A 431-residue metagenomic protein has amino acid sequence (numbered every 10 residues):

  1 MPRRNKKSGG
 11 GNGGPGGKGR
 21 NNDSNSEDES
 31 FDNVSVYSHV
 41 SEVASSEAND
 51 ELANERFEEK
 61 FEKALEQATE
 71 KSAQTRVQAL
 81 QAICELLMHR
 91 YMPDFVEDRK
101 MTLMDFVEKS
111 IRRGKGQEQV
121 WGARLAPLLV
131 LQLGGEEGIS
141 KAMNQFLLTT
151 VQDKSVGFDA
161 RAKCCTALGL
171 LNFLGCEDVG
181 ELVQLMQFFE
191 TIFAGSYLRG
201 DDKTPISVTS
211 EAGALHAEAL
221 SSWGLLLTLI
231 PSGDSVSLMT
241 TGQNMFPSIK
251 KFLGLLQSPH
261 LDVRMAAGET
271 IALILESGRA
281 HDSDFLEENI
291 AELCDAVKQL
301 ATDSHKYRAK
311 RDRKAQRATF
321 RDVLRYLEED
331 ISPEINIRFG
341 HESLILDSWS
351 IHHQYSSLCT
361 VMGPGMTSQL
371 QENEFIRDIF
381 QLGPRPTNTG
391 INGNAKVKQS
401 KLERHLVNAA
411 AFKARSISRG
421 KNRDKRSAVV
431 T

Functional and structural regions predicted by a protein language model:
M1-G19, T302-T431: Long C-terminal extensions of eukaryotic subunits of large macromolecular complexes
M1-R90, A395-T431: N-terminal "cap/leader" segments of large eukaryotic alpha-helical scaffolds
N54-E62, V96-V107, E136-L148, R161 (+4 more regions): Core helices of alpha-solenoid repeat scaffolds
E66-T75, F106-V120, T149-A160, G195-L198 (+5 more regions): Short coil/turn segments at helix-helix junctions and helix-capping linkers within large alpha-helical proteins
A68, A82-R90, G122-L133, L147-V151 (+8 more regions): Hydrophobic residues within the alpha-helices of tandem HEAT/HEAT-like
P93, G114-Q117, E136, G157 (+5 more regions): Alpha-solenoid repeat scaffolds
P93-S155: Eukaryotic helix-linker segments that join adjacent hydrophobic helices
W223-S368: Extended alpha-helical scaffolding segments
